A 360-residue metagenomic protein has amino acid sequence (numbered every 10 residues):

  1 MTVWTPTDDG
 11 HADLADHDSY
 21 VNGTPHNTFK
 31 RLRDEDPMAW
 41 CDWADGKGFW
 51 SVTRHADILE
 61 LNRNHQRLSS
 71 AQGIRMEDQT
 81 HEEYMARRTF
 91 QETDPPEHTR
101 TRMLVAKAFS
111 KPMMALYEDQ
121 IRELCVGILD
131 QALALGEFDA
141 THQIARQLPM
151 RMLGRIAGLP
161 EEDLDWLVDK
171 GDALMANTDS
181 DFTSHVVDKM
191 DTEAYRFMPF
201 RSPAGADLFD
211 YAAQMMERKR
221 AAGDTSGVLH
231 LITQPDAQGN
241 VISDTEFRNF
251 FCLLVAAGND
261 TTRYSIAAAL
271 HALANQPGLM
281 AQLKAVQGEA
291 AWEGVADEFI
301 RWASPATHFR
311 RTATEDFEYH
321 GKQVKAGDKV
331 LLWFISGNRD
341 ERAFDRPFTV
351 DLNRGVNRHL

Functional and structural regions predicted by a protein language model:
M1-L360: Cytochrome P450
